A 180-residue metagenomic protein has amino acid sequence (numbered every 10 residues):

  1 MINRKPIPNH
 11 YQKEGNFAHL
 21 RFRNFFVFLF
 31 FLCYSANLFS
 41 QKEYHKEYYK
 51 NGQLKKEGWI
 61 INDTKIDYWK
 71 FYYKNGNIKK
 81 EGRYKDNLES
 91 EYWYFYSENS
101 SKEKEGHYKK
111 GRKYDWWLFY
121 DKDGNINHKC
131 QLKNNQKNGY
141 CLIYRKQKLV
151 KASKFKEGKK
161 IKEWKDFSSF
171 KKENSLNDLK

Functional and structural regions predicted by a protein language model:
M1-F22: N-terminal secretory signal peptides that target proteins for export/translocation
I2, L38-K180: Glycine/tyrosine- and acidic-biased, solvent-exposed loop/turn segments at the edges of beta-strands
R23-F28: Sec-dependent signal peptide recognition, specifically the positively charged N-region followed immediately by
